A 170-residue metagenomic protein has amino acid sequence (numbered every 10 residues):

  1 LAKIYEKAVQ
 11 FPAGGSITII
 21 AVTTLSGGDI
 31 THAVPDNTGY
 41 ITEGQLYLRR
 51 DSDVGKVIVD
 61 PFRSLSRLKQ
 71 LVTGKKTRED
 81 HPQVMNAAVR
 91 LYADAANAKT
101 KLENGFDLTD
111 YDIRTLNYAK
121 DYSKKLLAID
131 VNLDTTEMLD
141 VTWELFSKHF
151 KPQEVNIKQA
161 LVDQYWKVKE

Functional and structural regions predicted by a protein language model:
L1-E170: P-loop NTPase catalytic core
